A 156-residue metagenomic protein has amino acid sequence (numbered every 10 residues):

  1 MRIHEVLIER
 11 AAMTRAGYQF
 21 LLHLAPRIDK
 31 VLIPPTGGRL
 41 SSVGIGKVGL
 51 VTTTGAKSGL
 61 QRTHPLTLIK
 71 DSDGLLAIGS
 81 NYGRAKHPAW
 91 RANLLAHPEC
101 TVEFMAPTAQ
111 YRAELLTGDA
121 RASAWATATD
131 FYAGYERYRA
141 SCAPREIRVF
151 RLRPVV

Functional and structural regions predicted by a protein language model:
M1-L22: Compositionally biased, charge-rich terminal segments
H4-E5, D130, V149: Conserved nucleotide- and phosphate/pyrophosphate-binding catalytic cores in adenylate/nucleotidyl-handling enzymes
R15-A56, Q61: Short, conserved active-site entrance elements at the starts or edges of catalytic domains
G46-Y82: Short beta-strand segments
G49, E146-F150: Short beta-strand micro-motifs in enzyme catalytic cores
D71, L152-V155: Active-site beta-strand termini and strand-to-loop segments that position acidic
N81-Y135, S141-P144, P154-V156: Short, structured beta-strand-loop surface elements
